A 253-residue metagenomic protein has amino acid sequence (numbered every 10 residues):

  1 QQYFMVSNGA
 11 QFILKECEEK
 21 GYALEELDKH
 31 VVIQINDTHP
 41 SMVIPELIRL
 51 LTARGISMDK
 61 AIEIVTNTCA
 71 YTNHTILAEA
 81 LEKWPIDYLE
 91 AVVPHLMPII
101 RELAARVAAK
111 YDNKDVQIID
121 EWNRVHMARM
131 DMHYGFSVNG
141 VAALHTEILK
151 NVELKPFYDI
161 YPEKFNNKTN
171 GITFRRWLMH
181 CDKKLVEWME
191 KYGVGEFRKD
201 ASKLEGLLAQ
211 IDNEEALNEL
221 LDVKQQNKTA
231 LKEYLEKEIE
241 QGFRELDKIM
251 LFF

Functional and structural regions predicted by a protein language model:
Q1-F253: A conserved ligand/cofactor-binding region detector
